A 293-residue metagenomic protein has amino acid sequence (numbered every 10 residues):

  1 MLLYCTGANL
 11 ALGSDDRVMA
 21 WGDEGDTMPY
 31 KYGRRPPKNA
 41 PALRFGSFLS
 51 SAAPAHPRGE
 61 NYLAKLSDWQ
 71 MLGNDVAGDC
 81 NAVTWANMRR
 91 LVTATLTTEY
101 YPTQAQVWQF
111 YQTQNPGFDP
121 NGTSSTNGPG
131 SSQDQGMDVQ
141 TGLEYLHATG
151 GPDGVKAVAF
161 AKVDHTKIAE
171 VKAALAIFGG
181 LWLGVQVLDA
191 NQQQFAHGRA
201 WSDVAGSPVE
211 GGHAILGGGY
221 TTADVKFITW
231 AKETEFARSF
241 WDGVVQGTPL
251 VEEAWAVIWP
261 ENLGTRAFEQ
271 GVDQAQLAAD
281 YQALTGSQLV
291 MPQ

Functional and structural regions predicted by a protein language model:
L2-G7, L12, V18-Q293: Catalytic-core signature of thiol
